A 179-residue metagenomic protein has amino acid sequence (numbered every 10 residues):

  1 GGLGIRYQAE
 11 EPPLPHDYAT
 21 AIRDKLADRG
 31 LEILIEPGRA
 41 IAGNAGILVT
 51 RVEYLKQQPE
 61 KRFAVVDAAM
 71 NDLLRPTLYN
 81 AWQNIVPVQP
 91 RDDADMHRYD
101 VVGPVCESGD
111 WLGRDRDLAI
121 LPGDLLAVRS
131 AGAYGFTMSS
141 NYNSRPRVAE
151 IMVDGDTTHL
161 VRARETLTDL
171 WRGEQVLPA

Functional and structural regions predicted by a protein language model:
G1-R6, P37-R39: Glycine-rich beta-strand-to-loop/alpha-helix junction loops that act as flexible
I5-E10, T137: A generic structural signal for short coil/turn motifs at secondary-structure boundaries
P13-L14: Conserved N-terminal phosphate-binding loop of PLP-dependent enzymes in the Aspartate aminotransferase
Y18-G30: Alpha-helix-loop-beta-strand connector modules within alpha/beta enzyme cores
G30-A179: Charged (often Lys/Glu-rich) extended helix/loop segments that serve as interaction or gating elements
